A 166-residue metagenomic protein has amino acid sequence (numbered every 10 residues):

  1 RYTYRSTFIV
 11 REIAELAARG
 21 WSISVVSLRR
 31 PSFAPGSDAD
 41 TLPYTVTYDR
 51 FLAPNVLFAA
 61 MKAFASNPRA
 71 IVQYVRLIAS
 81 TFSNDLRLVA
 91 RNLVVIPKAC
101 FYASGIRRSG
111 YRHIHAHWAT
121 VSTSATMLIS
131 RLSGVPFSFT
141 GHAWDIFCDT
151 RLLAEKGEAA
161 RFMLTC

Functional and structural regions predicted by a protein language model:
R1, A119, G141-W144: Histidine-centered beta-alpha loop that forms part of the nucleotide-sugar donor binding/catalytic region in diverse
R1-N55, R107, V135: N-terminal subdomain of nucleotide-sugar transferases
I9-E12, A125-I129, R151-K156: A short acidic, amphipathic alpha-helical/loop segment
S22-I23, G110-I114, E158-F162: Short active-site oxyanion
V26-L28, H117-W118, T165-C166: Replace "coordinates the UDP/GDP/TDP-sugar" with "coordinates nucleotide-activated sugar donors
L28-N92: A conserved catalytic-core segment of Leloir-type glycosyltransferases
T47-Y48, V89-R91, F101-V121: Short N-terminal targeting/anchoring amphipathic segment
R87, P136-H142, F147-T165: A conserved, positively charged/aromatic
